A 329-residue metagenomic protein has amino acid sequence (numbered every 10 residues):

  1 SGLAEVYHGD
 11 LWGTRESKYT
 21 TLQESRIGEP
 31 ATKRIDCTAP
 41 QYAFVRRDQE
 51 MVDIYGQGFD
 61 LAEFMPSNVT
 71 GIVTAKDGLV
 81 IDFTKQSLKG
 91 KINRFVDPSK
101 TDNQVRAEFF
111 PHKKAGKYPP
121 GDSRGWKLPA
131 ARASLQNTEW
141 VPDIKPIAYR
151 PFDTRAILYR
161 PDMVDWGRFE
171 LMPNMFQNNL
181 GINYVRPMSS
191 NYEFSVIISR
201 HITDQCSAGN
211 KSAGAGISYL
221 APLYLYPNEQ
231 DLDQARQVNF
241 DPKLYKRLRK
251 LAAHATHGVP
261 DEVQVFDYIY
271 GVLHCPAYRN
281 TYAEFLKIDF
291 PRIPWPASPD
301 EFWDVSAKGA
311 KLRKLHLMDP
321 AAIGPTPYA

Functional and structural regions predicted by a protein language model:
S1-A329: Sequence-level detector for compositionally biased, low-complexity segments
